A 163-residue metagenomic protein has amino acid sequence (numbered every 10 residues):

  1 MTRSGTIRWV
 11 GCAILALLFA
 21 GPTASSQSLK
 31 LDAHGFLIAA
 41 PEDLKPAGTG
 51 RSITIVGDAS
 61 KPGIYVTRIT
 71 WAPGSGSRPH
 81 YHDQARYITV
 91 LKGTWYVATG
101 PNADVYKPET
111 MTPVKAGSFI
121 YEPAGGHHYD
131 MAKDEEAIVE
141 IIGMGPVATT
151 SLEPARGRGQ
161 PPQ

Functional and structural regions predicted by a protein language model:
M1-G11: Bacterial N-terminal signal peptides that target proteins for export
V10-G21: Bacterial N-terminal signal peptides
A24-Y65, P108-T112, P154-Q163: A short, N-terminal "cap"/entry segment at the start of jelly-roll beta-barrel domains of the cupin/DSBH fold
I38, E109, H127-Q163: Double-stranded beta-helix
Y65-H82, V114, P123-A124: Conserved short histidine dyad/triad with adjacent acidic residue
A72-S75, H82-D104: Glycine- and acidic-residue-biased ligand/ion/polar-headgroup-sensing regions
S77-P79, V97-A98, E122, H127-K133: Short beta-strand His + acidic residue motifs that chelate non-heme Fe in jelly-roll/DSBH and cupin folds
P101-G126: Short acidic-glycine-tyrosine-enriched beta hairpin
